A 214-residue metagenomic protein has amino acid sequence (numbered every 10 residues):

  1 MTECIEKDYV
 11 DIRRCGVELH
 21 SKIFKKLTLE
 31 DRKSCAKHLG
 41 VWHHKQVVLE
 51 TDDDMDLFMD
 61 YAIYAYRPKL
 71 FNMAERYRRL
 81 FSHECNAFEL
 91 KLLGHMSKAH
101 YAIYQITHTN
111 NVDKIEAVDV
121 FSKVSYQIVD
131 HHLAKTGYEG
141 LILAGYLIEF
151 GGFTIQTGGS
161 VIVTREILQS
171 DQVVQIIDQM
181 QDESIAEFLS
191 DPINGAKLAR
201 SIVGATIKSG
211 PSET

Functional and structural regions predicted by a protein language model:
M1-Y104, H108-V112, V124, L133-T136 (+2 more regions): Mixed-charge, low-complexity intrinsically disordered regions
I115-D119: SH3/SH3-like beta-barrel fold
Q127-I128: Electropositive, elongated alpha-helical scaffolds characteristic of BAR/F-BAR
